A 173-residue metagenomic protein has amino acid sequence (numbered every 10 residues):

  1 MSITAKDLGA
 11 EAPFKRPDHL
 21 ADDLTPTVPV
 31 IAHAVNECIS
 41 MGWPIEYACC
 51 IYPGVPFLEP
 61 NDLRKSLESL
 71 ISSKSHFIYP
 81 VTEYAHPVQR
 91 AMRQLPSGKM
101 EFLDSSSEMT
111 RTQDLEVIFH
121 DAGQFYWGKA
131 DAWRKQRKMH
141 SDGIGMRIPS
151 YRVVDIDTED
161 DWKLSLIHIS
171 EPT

Functional and structural regions predicted by a protein language model:
S2-Y47, F57-K65: Short phosphate-binding loop-to-helix
P13, G143-G145, V153: Conserved beta-strand scaffold positions in the cores of enzyme catalytic domains, especially in NTP/NDP-utilizing
H19-D23, H86-P87, V153-V154: A short acidic, often aromatic-flanked loop/helix-cap motif at beta-alpha or helix-coil junctions that lines enzyme
P26-P29, P56-D142, R147: Conserved core of the sugar-phosphate nucleotidyltransferase
C49-I51: Short aromatic-hydrophobic micro-motifs that form the base-stacking/packing surface for donor nucleotide recognition
P53-P56, P172: Proline-centered helix-kink/hinge sites
I167-T173: Residue-level detector of conserved catalytic or cofactor/ligand-binding positions in enzyme active sites
